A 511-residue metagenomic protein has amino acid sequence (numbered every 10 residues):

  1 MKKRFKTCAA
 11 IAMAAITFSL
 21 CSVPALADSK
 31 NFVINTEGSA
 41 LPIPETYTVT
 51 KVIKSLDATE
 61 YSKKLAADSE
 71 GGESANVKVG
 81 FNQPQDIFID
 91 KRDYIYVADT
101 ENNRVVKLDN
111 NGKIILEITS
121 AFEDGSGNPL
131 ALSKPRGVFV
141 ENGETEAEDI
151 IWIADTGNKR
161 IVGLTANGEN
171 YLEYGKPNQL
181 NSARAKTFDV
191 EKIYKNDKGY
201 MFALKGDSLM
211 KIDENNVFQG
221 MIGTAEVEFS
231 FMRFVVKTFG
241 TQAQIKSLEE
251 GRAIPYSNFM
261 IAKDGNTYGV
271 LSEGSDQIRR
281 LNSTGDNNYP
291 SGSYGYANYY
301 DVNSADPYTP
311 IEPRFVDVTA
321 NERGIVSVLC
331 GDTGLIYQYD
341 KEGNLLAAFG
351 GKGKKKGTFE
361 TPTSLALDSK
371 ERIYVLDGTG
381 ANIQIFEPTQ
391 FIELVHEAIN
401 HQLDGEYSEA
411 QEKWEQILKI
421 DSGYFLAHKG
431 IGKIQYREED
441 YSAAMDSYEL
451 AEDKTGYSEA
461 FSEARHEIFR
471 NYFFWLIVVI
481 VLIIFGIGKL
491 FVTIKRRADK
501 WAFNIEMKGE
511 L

Functional and structural regions predicted by a protein language model:
M1-R4, V105: Generic N-terminal leader/processing signal
K3-L26, I484-G486: Sec-dependent N-terminal signal peptides of Gram-positive bacterial secreted proteins and lipoproteins
A27-Y441, A451-E452, S458-L511: Eukaryotic scaffold repeat domains enriched in small/polar residues
